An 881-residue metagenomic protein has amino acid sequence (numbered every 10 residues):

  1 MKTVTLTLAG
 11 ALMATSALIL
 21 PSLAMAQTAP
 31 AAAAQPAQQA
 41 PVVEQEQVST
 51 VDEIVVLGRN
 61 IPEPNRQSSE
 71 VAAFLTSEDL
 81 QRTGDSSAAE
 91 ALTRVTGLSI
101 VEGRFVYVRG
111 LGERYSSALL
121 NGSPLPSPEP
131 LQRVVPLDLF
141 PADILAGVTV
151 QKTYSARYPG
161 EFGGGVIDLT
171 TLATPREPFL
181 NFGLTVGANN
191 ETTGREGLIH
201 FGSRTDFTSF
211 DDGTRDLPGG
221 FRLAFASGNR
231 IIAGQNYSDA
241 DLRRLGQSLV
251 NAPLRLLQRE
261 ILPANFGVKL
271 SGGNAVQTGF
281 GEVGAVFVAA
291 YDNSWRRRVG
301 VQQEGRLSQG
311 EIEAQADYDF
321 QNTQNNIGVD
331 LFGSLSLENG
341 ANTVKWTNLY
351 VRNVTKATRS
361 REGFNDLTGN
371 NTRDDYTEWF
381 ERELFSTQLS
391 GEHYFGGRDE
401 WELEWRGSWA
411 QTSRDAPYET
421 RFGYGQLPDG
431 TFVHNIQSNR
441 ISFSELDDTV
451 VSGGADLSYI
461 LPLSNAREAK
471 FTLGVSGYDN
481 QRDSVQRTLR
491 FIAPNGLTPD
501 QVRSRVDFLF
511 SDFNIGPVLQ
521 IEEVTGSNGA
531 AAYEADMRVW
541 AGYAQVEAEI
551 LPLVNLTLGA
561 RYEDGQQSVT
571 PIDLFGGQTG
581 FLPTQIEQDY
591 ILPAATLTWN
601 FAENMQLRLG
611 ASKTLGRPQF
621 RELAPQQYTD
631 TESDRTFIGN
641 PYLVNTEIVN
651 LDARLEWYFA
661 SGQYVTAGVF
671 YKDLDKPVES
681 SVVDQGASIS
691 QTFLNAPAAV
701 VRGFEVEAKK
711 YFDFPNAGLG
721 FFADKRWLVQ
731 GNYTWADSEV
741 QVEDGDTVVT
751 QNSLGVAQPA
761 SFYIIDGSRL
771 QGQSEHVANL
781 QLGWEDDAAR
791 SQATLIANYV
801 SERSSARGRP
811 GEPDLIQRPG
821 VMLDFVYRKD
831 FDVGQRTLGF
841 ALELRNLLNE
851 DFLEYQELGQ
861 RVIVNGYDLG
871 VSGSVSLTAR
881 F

Functional and structural regions predicted by a protein language model:
P41-V48, I54-E102, Y107-G110, L120 (+6 more regions): N-terminal plug
S123-P124, K356, S413-A416, T420 (+9 more regions): Surface-exposed extracellular loop regions of Gram-negative outer-membrane beta-barrel proteins, predominantly
S127, L139-G183, R255: A beta-strand signature from Gram-negative outer-membrane beta-barrel systems, especially the internal plug domain
F221-R359, W379-L389, P593-T596: Transmembrane beta-barrel wall of Gram-negative outer-membrane proteins
R440, S444, V451-A602: Signature of Gram-negative outer-membrane beta-barrel scaffolds
L446, V450-D456, D500-F510, I638-V644 (+5 more regions): Outer membrane beta-barrel strand-and-loop segments of large Gram-negative receptors, especially TonB-dependent
F670-D673, S690-S804: Gram-negative outer-membrane beta-barrel transporters
D787-A788, N798-R807, K829-F881: C-terminal beta-signal and adjacent terminal beta-strands/loops of Gram-negative outer-membrane beta-barrel proteins
